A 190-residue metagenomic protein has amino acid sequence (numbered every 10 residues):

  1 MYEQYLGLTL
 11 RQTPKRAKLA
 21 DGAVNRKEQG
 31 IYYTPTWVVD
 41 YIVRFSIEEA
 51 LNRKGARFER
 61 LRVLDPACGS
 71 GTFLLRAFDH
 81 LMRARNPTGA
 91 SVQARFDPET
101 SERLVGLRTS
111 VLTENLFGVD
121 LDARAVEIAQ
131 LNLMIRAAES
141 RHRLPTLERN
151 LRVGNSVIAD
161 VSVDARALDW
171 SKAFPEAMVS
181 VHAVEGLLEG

Functional and structural regions predicted by a protein language model:
Y2-K18: Long recognition/docking surfaces used for binding and targeting
A17-G190: SAM-dependent methyltransferase catalytic region
